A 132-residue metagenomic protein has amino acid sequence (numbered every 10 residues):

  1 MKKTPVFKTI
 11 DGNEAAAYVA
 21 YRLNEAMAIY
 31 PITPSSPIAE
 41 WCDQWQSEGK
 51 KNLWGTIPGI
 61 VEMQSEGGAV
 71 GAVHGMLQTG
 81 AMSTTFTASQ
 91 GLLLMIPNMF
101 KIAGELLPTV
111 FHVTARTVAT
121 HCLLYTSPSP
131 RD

Functional and structural regions predicted by a protein language model:
K2-I10, A15-Y18, A26-Q44, P58 (+1 more regions): Metallocofactor- and cofactor-centric catalytic cores in central/energy metabolism, strongly enriched
Y21: Substrate-binding groove/exosite segments of carbohydrate-active enzymes
P34-P37, F111, R131: A generic alpha-helix propensity feature with a strong bias for hydrophobic helices
E40-L124: Thiamine diphosphate
Y125-D132: Conserved small/polar residues in nucleotide/adenosyl-binding loops
